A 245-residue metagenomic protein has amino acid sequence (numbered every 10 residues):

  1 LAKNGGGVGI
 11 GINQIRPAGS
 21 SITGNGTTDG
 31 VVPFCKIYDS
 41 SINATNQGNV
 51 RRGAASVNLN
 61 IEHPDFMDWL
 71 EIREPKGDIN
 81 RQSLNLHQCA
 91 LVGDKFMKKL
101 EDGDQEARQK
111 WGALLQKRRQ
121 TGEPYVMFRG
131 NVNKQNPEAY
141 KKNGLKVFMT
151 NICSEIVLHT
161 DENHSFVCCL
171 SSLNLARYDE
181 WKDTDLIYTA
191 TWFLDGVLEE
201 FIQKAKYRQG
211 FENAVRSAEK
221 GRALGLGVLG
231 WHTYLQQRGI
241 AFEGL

Functional and structural regions predicted by a protein language model:
L1-T184, F211-V215: Active-site cavity-forming subdomains of large catalytic enzyme subunits
Y38, I187, R222-L224: Hydrophobic alpha-helical segments
I61, F193-K204, V215-Q237: Core structural elements
Y188-W192: His/Asp/Glu-rich mid-to-C-terminal helical/loop segments that flank catalytic regions of hydrolases
K206-Q209: Short, charged/polar, low-complexity loop and linker segments that flank or interrupt alpha-helical bundles
R238-L245: Intrinsic disorder at enzyme termini
